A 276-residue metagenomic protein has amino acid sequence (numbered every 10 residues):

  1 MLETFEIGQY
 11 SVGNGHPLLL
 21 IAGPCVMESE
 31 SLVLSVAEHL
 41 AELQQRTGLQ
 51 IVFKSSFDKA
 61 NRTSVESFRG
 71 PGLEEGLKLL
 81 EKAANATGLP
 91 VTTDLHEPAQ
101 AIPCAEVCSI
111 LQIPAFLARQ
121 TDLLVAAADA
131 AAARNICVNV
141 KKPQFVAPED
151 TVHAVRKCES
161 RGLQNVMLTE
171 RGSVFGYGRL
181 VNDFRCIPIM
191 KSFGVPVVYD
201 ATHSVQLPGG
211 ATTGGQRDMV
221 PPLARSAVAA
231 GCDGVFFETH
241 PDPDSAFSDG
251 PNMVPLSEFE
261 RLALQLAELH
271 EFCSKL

Functional and structural regions predicted by a protein language model:
M1-L20, K78, E271-L276: N-terminal amphipathic alpha-helix/helix-capping segment at the start of soluble metabolic enzymes
P17-I21, G48-K54, P90-T92, S109-I110 (+4 more regions): Structural preference for beta-strand elements that scaffold enzyme active sites
L20, P24-V33, I51-L73, H240-G250: Glycine-rich, proline-tolerant flexible connector loops at the mouths of alpha/beta enzymes
V26-L40, P71-K78, G214-P222: Glycine-rich anion/phosphate-binding loops
L40-T47, E66-T92, A127-C137, I187-V198 (+1 more regions): Alpha-helix-loop-beta-strand connector modules within alpha/beta enzyme cores
V65-E74, Q112-L117, Y177-F184, T202-A229 (+2 more regions): Active-site-adjacent loop and "lid" segments of alpha/beta metabolic enzymes
P71-G72, T87-Q100, S109-L123, I136-P148 (+1 more regions): Catalytic beta/alpha-barrel core
A130-T239: Catalytic alpha/beta core domains of metabolic enzymes, predominantly
